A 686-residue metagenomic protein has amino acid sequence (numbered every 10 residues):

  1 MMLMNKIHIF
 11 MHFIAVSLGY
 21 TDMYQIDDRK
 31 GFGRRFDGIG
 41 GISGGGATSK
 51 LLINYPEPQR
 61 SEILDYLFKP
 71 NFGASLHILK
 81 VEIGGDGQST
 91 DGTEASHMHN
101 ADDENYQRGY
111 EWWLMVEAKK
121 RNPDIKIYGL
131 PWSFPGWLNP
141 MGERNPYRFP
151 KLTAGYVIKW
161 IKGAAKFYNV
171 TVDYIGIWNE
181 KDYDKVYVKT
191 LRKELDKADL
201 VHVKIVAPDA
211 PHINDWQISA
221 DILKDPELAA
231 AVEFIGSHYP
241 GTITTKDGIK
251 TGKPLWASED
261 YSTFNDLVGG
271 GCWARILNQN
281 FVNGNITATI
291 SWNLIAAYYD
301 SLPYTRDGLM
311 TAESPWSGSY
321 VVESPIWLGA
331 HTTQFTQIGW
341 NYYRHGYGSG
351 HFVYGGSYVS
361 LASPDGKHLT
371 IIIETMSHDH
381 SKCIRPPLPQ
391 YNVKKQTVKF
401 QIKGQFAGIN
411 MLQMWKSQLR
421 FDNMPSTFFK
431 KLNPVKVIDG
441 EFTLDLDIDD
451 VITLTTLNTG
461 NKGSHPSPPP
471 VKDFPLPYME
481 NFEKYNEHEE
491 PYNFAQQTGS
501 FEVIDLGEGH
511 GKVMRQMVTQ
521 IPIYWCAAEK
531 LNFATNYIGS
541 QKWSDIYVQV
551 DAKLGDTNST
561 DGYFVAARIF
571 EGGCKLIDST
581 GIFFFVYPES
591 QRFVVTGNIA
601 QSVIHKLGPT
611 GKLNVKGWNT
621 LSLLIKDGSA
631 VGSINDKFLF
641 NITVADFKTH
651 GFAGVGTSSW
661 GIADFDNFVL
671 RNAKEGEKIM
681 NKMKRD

Functional and structural regions predicted by a protein language model:
Y20-V172, K185, K189, K193: N-terminal catalytic cores of secreted or lumenal carbohydrate-active enzymes
K151-Y174, W178-N265: Active-site neighborhood of glycoside hydrolase catalytic domains
A257-G356: Aromatic/acidic polysaccharide-binding cleft in carbohydrate-active enzymes
G346-G408, V451: Carbohydrate-binding surface patches
F482, V550, L613-V644: Carbohydrate-binding surfaces in secreted/extracellular proteins
G507, G511, Q516-T596: Secretory/extracellular carbohydrate-interaction modules and structurally similar beta-sandwich "look-alikes"
G597-T620: Short, aromatic/His-centered strand-loop micro-motif at the edge of beta-sheets
L639-L670: Flexible glycan-contacting loops in extracellular carbohydrate-active proteins
